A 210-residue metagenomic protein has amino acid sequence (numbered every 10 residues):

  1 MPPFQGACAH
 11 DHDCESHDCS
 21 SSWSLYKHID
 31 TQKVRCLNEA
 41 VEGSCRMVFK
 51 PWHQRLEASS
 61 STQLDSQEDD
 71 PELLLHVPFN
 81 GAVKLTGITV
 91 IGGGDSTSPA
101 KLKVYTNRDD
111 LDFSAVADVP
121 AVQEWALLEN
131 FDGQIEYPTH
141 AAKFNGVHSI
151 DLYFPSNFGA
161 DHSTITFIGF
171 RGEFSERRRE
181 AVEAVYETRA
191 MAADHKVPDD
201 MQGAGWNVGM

Functional and structural regions predicted by a protein language model:
M1-E72, D112-S114, A121-E129: N-terminal leader/pro-regions and domain N-caps
P2-P3, S61-V116, A141-M210: Aromatic, loop-rich ligand-recognition surfaces of beta-strand-rich domains
M47, Y137, N207-G209: Intrinsically disordered, low-complexity, compositionally biased regions/tails
D132-Q134, V147-H148: Trp-centered recognition loops
G133-A141: Exposed aromatic-hydrophobic patches
